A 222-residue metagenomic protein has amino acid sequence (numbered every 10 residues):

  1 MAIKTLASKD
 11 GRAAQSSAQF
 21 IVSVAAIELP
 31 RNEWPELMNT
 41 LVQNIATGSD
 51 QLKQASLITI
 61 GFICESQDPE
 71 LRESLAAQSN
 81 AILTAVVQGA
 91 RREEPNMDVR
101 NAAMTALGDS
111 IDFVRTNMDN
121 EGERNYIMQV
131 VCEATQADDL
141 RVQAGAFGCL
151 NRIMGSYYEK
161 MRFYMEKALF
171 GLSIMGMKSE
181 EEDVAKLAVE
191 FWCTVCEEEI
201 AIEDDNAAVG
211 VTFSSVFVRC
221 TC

Functional and structural regions predicted by a protein language model:
M1-C222: Karyopherin-beta/Importin-beta family HEAT-repeat alpha-solenoid scaffold
